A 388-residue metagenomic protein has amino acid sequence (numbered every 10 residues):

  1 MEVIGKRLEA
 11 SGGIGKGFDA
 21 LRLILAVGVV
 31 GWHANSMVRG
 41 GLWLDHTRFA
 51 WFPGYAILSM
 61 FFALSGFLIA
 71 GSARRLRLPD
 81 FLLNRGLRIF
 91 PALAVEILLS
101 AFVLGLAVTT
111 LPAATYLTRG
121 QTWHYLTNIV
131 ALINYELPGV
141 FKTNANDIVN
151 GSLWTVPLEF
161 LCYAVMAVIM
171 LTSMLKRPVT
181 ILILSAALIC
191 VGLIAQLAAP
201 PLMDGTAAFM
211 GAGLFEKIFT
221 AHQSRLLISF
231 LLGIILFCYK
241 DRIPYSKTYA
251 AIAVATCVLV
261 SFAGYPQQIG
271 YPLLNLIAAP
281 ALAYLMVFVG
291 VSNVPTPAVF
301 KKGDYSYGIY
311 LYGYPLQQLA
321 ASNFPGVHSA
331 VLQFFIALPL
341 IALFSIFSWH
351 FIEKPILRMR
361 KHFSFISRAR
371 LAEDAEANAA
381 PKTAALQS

Functional and structural regions predicted by a protein language model:
M1-E9, R74, P244, T248-Y249 (+2 more regions): C-terminal "closing" transmembrane helix and its immediate cytosolic amphipathic cap in multi-pass membrane proteins
E2-G5, G54-L87, A92-Y116, L316 (+1 more regions): Juxtamembrane transmembrane-helix termini
G5-G13, D19, L25, W123-A278 (+3 more regions): Aromatic-enriched alpha-helical transmembrane segments of multi-pass intramembrane proteins
G15-A73, F90-A92, G290, I309-Y314: Functionally critical transmembrane alpha-helices in membrane proteins and complexes, commonly lining
V27, M60, A94, L98-F102 (+9 more regions): Generic alpha-helical transmembrane segments of integral inner-membrane proteins, especially permease/transport modules
F49, Y55, F90-F160, A164 (+2 more regions): Membrane-interface helix-loop-helix regions
S65-I69, V165-I169, I228-Y239, L282-G290 (+2 more regions): Transmembrane alpha-helical segments
A73-R77, V103, A107-T115, S173 (+8 more regions): Membrane-interfacial segments
